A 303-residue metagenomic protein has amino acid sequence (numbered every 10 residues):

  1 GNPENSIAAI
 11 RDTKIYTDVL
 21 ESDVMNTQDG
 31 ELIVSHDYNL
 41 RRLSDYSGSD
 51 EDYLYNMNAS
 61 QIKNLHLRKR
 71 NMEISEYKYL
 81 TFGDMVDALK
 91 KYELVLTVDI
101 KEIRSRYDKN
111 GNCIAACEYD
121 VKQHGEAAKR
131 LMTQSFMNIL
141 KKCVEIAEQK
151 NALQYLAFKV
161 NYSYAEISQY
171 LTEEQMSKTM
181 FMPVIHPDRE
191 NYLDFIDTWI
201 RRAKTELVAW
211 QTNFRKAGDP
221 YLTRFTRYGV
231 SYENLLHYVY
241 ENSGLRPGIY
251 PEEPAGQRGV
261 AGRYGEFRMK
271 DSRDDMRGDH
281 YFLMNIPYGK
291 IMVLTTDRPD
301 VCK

Functional and structural regions predicted by a protein language model:
G1-K303: Phosphate-group recognition and catalysis centered on beta-loop-alpha active-site segments
